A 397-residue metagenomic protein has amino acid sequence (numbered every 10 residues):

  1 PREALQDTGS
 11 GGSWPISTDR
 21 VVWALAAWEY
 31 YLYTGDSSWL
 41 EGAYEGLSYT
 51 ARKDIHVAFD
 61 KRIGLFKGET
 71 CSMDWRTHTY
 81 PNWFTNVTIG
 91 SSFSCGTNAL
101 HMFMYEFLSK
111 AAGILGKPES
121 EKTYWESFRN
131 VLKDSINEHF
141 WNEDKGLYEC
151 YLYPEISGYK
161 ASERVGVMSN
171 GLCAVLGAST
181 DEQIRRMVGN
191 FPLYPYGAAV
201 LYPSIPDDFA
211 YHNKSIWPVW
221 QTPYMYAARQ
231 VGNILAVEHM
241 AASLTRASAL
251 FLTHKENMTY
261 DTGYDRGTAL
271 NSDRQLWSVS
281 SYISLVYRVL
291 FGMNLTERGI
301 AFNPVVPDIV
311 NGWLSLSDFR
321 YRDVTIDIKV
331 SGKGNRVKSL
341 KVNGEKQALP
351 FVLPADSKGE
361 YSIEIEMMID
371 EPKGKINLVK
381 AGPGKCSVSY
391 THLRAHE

Functional and structural regions predicted by a protein language model:
P1-E69, D74, S94-M102, P218-V237 (+3 more regions): Aromatic-rich carbohydrate-recognition surfaces in CAZymes
P1-W14, F59-F93, K133-W217, T245-R266: Extended glycan-interaction surfaces of carbohydrate-active proteins
Y30-S48, A112-N130, G177-G189, A228-A241 (+1 more regions): Structural helix-adjacent loops and short alpha-helical linkers that scaffold large soluble proteins
T97-H139: Active-site neighborhood of glycoside hydrolase catalytic domains
M104-A111, S135, H139, L176-G177 (+6 more regions): Generic, well-ordered alpha-helical scaffold segments in large soluble proteins
Y194, Q230-S387: Non-catalytic C-terminal accessory modules of carbohydrate-active enzymes
T391-E397: Conserved small/polar residues in nucleotide/adenosyl-binding loops
